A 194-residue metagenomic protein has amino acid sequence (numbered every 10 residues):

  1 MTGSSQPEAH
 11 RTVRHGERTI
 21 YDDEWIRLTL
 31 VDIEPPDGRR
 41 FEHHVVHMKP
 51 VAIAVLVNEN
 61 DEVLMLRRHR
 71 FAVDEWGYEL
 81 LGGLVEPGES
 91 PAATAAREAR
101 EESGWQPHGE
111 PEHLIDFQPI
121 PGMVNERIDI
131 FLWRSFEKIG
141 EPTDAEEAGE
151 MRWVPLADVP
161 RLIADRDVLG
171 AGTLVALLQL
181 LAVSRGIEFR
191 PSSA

Functional and structural regions predicted by a protein language model:
M1-D22: Extreme N-terminal tail/first-helix region
H15-I53, E59: Acidic, metal-coordinating catalytic segment for phosphate/diphosphate chemistry, firing primarily on the Nudix
D23, A72, I120-M123: Short glycine/serine/proline-enriched coil/turn segments at secondary-structure junctions
R27-V31, W76, R127-F131: Short beta-strand micro-motifs in enzyme catalytic cores
F41, M48-I53, N58, L84-G172 (+1 more regions): Unchanged
K49-E75, E79: A glycine-rich, hydrophobic loop/mini-helix early in the fold
A176-S193: Charged phosphate-binding loop/patch that engages nucleotide di/tri-phosphates or the phosphate backbone of nucleic
